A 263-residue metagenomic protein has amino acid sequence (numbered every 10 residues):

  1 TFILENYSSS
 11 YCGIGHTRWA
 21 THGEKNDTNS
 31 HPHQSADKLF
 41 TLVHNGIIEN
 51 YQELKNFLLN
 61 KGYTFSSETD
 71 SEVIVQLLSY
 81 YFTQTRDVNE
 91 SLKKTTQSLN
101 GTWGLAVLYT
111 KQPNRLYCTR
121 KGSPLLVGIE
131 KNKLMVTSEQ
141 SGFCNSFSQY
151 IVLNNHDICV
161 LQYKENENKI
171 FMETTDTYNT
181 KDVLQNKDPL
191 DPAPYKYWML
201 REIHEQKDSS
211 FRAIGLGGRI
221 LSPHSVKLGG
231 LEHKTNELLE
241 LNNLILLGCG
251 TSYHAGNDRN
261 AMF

Functional and structural regions predicted by a protein language model:
T1-M199, E205-N242: Conserved short alpha-helical segments that host acidic/polar catalytic motifs at enzyme active sites
L231, L239-F263: Glycine-rich phosphate-binding loops that contact phosphosugars or nucleotide phosphates
